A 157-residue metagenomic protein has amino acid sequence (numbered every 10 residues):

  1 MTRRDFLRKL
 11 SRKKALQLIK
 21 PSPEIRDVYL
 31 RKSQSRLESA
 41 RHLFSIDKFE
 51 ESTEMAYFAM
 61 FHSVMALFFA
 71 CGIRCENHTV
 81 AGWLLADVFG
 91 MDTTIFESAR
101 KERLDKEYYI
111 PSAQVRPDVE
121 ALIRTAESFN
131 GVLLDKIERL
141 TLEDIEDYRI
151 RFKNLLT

Functional and structural regions predicted by a protein language model:
M1-T157: Terminal alpha-helical segments
